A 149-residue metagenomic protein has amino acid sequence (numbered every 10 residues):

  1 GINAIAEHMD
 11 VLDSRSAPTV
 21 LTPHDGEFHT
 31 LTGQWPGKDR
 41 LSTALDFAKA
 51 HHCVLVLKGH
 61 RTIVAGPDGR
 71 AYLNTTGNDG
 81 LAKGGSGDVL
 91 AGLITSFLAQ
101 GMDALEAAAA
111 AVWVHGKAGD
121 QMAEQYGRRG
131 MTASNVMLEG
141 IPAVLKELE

Functional and structural regions predicted by a protein language model:
G1-T76: Glycine-rich phosphate/dinucleotide-binding loop and adjoining beta-alpha-beta core of small-molecule
V11, S16-A17, G69, G101-M102 (+3 more regions): N-terminal loops that bind phosphate or other acidic moieties and the adjacent beta-alpha structural core
G26-T32, T75-L81, A91, T95 (+1 more regions): Short beta-alpha connecting loops at secondary-structure transitions that line or flank enzyme active sites
T30, K83-V114: Short, small-residue alpha-helix embedded
P36, H115-G116: Residue-level detector of secondary-structure transition/capping positions
K38-S42, L105-E106, S134: Residues in well-ordered alpha-helical elements
C53, H60-R61, Q100-M102, H115: Internal alpha-helical scaffold of NAD(P)-dependent oxidoreductase catalytic cores
K117-E149: Charged C-terminal helix
